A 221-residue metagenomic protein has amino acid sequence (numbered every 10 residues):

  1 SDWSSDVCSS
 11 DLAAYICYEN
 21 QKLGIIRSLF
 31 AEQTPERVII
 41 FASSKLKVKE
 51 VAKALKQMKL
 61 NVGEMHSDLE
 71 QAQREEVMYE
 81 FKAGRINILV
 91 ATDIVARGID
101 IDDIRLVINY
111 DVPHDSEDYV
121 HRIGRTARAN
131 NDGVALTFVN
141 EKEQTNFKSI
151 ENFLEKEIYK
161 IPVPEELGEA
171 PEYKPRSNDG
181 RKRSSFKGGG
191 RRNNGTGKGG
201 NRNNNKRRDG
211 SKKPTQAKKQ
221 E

Functional and structural regions predicted by a protein language model:
S1: A recurrent flexible, glycine/aromatic-enriched loop bordering the glycosyltransferase active site that acts as
S4-G168: Conserved helicase RecA-like core
A83, E151-E221: Basic Arg/Gly/Lys-rich low-complexity intrinsically disordered segments
